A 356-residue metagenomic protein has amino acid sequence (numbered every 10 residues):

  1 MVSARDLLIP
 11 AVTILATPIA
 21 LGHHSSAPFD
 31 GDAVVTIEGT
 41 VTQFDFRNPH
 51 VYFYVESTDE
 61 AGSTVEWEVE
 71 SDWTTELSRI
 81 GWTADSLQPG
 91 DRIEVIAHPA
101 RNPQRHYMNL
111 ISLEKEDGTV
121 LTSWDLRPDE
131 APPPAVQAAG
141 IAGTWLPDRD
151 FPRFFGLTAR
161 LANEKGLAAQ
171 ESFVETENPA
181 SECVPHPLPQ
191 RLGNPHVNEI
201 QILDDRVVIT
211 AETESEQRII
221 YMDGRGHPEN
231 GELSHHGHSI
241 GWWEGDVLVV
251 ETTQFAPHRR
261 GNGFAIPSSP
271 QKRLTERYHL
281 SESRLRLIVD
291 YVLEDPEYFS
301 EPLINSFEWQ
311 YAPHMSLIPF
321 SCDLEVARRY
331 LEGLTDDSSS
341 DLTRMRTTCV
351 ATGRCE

Functional and structural regions predicted by a protein language model:
M1-I9: Bacterial N-terminal signal peptides that target proteins for export
T13-I14, G31: Short, linear, compositionally biased motifs with a strong N-terminal bias
A20-H24: Boundary at the C-terminal end of the N-terminal hydrophobic targeting segment
A27-E356: PEST-like low-complexity, intrinsically disordered acidic/proline/serine-rich tracts that flank trafficking/processing
